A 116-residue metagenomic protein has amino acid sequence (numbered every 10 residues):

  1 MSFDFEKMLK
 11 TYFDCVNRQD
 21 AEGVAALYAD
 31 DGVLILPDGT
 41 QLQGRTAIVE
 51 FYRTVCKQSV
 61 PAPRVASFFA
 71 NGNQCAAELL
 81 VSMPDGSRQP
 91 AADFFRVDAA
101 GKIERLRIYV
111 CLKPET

Functional and structural regions predicted by a protein language model:
M1-D30, E115: Short, low-complexity N-terminal intrinsically disordered segments enriched in polar/charged residues
D4, F13, I35, V49-T116: A beta-strand edge to alpha-helix "cap/lid" segment located at domain peripheries
K7, D20-G23, Q41, R96 (+1 more regions): Low-complexity, compositionally biased segments
Q19-D20, T40-Q41, S67-F68, Q74: Short, flexible segments with low predicted structural confidence
V33-L42: A short gly/proline-enriched turn/hairpin at secondary-structure junctions
Q41-R45, R88: Alpha-helix N-cap/helix-start motif
